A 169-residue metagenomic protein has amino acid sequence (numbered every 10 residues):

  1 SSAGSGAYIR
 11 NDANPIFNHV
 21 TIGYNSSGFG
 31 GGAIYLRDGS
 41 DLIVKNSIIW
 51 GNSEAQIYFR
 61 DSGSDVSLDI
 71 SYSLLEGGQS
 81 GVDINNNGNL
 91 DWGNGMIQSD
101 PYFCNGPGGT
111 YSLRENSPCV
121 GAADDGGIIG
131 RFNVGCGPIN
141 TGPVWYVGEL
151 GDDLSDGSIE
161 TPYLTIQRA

Functional and structural regions predicted by a protein language model:
S1-T110: Predominantly extracellular beta-rich ligand-binding scaffolds that present long acidic/polar faces for carbohydrate
S5, G31-G32, G130, G151 (+1 more regions): Glycine-centered small-residue hotspots that permit tight backbone geometry or close packing
I9, L36, L113-E115, I129 (+1 more regions): Hydrophobic residues in beta-strands and at strand termini
N11, R37, R131-F132, D156 (+1 more regions): Basic, gly/Ser/Thr/Pro-rich low-complexity segments located predominantly at protein N termini
L68, L113-R114, Y163-L164: A broad, structural micro-motif
L90-P138: C-terminal accessory segments
S117-V120, V144, E149-A169: Acidic Gly/Asp/Thr-rich repetitive segments characteristic of extracellular carbohydrate-active and adhesion proteins
